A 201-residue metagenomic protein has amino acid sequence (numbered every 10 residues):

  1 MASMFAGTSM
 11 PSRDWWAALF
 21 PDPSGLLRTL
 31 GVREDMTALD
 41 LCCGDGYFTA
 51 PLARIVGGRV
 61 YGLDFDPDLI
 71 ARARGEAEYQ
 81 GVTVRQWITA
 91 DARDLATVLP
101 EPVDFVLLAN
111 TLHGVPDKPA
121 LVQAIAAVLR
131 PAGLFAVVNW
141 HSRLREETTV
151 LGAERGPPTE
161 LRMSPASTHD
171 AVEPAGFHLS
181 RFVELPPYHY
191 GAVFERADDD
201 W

Functional and structural regions predicted by a protein language model:
A2-S3, G7-A17, L134-V193: C-terminal alpha-helical "lid/dimerization" subdomain adjacent to the S-adenosyl-L-methionine
A17-M36: Conserved alpha-helix/loop element of class I SAM-dependent methyltransferases that forms part of the SAM/SAH-binding
T37, R59, A132-L134: Short glycine-centered segments of the SAM/dcSAM-binding site in methyltransferase folds
L39, D45-D94: Class I SAM-dependent methyltransferase SAM/SAH-binding core
T97-F105: A short acidic, Gly/Pro-enriched loop at the edge of an enzyme's catalytic core that lines a small-molecule cofactor
D104-D117: A short SAM/SAH-binding and catalytic strip from SAM-dependent methyltransferases
P119-L134: A short glycine-rich, Lys/Arg-flanked "PGG" loop and its adjoining helix->strand segment in the class I
A192-W201: C-terminal lobe and adjacent flexible extensions of AdoMet/dcAdoMet transferase-like proteins
